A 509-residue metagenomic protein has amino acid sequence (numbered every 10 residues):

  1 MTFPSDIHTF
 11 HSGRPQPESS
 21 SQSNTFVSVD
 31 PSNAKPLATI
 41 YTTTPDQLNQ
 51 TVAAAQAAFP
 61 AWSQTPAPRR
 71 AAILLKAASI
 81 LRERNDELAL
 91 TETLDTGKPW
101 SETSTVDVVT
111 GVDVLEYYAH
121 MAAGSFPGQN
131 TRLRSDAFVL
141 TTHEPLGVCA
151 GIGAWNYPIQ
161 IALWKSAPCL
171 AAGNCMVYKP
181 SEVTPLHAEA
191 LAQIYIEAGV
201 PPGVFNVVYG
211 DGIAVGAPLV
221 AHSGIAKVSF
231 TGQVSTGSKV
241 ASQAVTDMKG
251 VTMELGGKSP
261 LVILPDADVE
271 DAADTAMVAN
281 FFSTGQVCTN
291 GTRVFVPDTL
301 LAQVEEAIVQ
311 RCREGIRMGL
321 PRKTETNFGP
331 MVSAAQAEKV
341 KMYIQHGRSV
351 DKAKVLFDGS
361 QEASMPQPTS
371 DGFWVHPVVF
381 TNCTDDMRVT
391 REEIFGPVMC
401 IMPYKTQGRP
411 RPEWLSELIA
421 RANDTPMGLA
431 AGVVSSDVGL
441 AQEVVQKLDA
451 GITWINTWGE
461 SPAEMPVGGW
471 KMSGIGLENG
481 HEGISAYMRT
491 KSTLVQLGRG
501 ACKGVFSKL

Functional and structural regions predicted by a protein language model:
M1-L90, L94, R411-P412, I419: Short, structured beta/alpha segment
D30-T39, I225, Q367-L509: Conserved C-terminal structural/oligomerization subdomain of aldehyde/semialdehyde dehydrogenase
A34, R70, E92, L115 (+9 more regions): Residue-level signal for inorganic ion chemistry
P36-T43, A58-Q64, G151, L261-I263 (+5 more regions): Short, well-ordered beta-strand elements within core beta-sheets of diverse protein domains
N49, A53, A72-D86, W100-F126: Long amphipathic alpha-helix in the N-terminal Rossmann-like dinucleotide-binding domain of NAD(P)-dependent
A55, A77, T91-E92, Y118 (+2 more regions): Short alpha-helical scaffolding segments that buttress acidic/His motifs in well-ordered protein cores
P127-D271, E325: Rossmann-like NAD(P) dinucleotide-binding subdomain of oxidoreductase/dehydrogenase enzymes
S235-T384, R409-P410, I455, C502-K508: ALDH superfamily catalytic-core signature
